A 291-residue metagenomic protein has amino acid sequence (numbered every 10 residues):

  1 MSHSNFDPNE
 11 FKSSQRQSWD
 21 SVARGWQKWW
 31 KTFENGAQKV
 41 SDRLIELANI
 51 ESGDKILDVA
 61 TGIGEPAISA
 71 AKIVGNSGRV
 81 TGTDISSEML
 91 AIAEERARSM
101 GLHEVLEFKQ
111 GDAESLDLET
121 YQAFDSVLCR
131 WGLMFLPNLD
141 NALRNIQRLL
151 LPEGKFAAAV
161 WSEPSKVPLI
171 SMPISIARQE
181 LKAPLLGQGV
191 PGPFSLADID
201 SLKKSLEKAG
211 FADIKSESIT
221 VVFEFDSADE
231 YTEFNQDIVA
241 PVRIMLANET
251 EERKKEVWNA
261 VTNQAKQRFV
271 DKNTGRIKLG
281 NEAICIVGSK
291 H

Functional and structural regions predicted by a protein language model:
H3-F11, Q15, G25, W29 (+3 more regions): Conserved Class I S-adenosyl-L-methionine
T32-D54, S69: Conserved alpha-helix/loop element of class I SAM-dependent methyltransferases that forms part of the SAM/SAH-binding
K55-D117, N141: Class I SAM-dependent methyltransferase SAM/SAH-binding core
V74, A97, A177, L206 (+2 more regions): Conserved hydrophobic residues forming the short capping helix/wall of the S-adenosyl-L-methionine
E114-V127: A short acidic, Gly/Pro-enriched loop at the edge of an enzyme's catalytic core that lines a small-molecule cofactor
D125-D140, S162: A short SAM/SAH-binding and catalytic strip from SAM-dependent methyltransferases
D140-K155: A short glycine-rich, Lys/Arg-flanked "PGG" loop and its adjoining helix->strand segment in the class I
K155-K182: Conserved class I S-adenosyl-L-methionine
